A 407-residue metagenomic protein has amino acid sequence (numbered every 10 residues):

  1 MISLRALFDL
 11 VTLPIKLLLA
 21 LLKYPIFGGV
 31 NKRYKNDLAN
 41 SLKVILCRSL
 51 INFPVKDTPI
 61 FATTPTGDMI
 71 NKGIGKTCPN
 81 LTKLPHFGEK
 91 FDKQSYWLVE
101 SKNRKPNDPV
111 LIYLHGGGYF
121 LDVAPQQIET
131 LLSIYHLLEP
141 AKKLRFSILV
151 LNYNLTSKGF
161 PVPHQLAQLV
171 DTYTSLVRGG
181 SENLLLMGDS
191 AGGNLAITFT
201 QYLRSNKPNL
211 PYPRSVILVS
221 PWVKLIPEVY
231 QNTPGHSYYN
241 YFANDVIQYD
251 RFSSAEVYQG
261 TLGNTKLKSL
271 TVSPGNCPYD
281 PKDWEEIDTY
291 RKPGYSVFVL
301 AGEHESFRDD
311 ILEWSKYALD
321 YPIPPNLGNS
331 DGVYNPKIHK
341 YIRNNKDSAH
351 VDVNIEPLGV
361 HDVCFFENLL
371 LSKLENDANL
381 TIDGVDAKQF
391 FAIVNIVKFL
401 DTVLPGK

Functional and structural regions predicted by a protein language model:
M1-E100, L404-K407: A glycine/proline-hinged amphipathic helix-loop "lid/cap" segment that gates access to hydrophobic ligand pockets
I2-F8, A20, L114, A167 (+2 more regions): Alpha/beta hydrolase fold serine-hydrolase catalytic domain that processes acyl esters and thioesters
D92-Q94, L98-K143: Short, surface-exposed "cap/lid" segments of acyl-processing enzymes
Y96, L149, D352-E356: General small-molecule cofactor/ligand-binding pocket signal
P106-P109, R145, E182-N183, Y295-S296: Short coil/turn segments at beta-strand junctions that form active-site/ligand-binding loops
G118, Y153-S157, V223, V360: Alpha/beta-hydrolase active-site loop signature
F146-L184: Catalytic nucleophile-loop/oxyanion-hole region of alpha/beta-hydrolase and closely related hydrolase-like folds
G188, G192, A196: Gly/Ala-rich beta-loop-alpha elbow adjacent to hydrolase catalytic centers
